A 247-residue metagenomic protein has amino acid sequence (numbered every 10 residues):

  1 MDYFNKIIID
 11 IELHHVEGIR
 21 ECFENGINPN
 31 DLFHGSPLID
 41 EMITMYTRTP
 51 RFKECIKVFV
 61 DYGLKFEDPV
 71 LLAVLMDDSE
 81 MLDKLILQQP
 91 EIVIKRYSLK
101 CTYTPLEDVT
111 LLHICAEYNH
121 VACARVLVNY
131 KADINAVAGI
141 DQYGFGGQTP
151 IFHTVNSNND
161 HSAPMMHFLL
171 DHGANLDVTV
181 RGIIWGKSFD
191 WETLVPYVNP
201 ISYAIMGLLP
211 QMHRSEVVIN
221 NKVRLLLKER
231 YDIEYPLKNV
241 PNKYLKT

Functional and structural regions predicted by a protein language model:
M1-I9, D31-Y46, K65-L75, I94-I114 (+3 more regions): Ankyrin-repeat boundary/"N-cap" motif
H14, R51, D77, N119 (+2 more regions): Ankyrin-repeat intra-repeat helix-capping/turn positions
R20-N28, K53-K65, K84-L99, R125-V137 (+2 more regions): Ankyrin repeat domain, specifically the short helix-to-loop turn at the C-terminus of the second helix of each repeat
R48-R51, G144, N158-H161, S215-V218: Short, solvent-exposed loop/turn segments at conserved positions within beta-propeller repeat blades
P50, E54, E107, P164 (+2 more regions): Residues within HEAT/ARM-like alpha-solenoid scaffolds
D78-M81, L85, H113, F152 (+3 more regions): A structural signal for the main folded, soluble domain(s) of proteins
M212-T247: Terminal, low-structured helical/coil segments at or just beyond the last alpha-helical repeat
